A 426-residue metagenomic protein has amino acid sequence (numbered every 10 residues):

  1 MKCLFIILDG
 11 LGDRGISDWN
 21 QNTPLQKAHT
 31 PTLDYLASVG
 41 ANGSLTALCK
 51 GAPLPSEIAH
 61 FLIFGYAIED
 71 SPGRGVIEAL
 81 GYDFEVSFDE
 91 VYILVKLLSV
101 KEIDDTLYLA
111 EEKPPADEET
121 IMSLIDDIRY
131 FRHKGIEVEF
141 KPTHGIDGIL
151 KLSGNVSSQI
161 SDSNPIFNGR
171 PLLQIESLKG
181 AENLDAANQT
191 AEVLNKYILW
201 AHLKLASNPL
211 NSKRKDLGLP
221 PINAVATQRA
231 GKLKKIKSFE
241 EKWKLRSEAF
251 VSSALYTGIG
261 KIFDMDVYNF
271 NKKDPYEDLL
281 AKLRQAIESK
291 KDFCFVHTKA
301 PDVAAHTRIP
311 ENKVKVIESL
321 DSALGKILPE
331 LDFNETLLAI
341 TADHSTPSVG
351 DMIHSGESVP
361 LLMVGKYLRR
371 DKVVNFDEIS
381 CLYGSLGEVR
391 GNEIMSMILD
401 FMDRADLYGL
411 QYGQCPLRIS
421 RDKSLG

Functional and structural regions predicted by a protein language model:
M1-G426: Feature captures the catalytic ectodomains and active-site-proximal regions of enzymes that hydrolyze or transfer
